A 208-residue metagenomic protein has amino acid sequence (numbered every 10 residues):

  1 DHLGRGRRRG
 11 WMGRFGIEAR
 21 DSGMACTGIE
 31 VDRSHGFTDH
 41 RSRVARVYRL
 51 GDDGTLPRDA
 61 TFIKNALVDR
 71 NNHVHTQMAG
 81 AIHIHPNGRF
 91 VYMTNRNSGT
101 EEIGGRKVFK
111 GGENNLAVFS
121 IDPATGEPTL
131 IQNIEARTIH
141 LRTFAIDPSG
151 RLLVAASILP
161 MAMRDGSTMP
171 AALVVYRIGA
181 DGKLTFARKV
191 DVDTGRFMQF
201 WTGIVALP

Functional and structural regions predicted by a protein language model:
D1-P208: Feature marking well-ordered beta-strand scaffolds used for ligand recognition
